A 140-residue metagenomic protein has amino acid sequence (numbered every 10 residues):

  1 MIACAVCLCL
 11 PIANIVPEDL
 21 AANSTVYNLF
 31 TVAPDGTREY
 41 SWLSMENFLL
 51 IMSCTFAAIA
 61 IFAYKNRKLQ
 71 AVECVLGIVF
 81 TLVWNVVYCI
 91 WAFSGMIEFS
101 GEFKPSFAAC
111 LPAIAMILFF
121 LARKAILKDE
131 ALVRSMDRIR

Functional and structural regions predicted by a protein language model:
M1, L69-I78: Interfacial segments of alpha-helical transmembrane regions
M1-N14: N-terminal signal-anchor transmembrane alpha helix
L20-R38: Perimembrane loop-to-helix junctions flanking transmembrane segments
S44-A60: Hydrophobic alpha-helical transmembrane segments
A57-A71: Juxtamembrane helix-break-helix junctions at the cytosolic face of small multi-pass alpha-helical membrane proteins
L76-I90: Hydrophobic alpha-helical membrane segments
Y88-R140: Alpha-helical transmembrane segments of multi-pass integral membrane proteins, characterized by long hydrophobic
